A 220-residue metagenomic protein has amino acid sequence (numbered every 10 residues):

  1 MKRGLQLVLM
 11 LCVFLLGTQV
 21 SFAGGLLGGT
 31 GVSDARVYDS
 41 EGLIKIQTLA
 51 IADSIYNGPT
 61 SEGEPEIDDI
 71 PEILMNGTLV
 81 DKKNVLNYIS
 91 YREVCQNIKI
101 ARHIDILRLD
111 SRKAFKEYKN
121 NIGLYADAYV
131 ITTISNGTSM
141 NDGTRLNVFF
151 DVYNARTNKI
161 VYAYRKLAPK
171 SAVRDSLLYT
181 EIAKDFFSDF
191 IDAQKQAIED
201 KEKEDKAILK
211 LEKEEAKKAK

Functional and structural regions predicted by a protein language model:
M1-L9: Bacterial N-terminal signal peptides that target proteins for export
V8-Q19: Bacterial N-terminal signal peptides
T18, A23-L26, K99-I106: Short, charged, low-hydrophobicity "junction" segments
A23-A50, L109, N120-L124, S139-K220: C-terminal/domain-edge helix-coil "capping" segments
T48-I51, G58-G123, Y129: N-terminal segment of the mature soluble domain
Y56-P59, E93-Q96, S135-M140, A168-V173: Solvent-exposed loop/turn segments at secondary-structure junctions within structured extracellular/periplasmic domains
T132: Hydrophobic beta-sheet segments that form the core/acyl-binding groove of ACP/CoA-dependent acyl-chain-processing
